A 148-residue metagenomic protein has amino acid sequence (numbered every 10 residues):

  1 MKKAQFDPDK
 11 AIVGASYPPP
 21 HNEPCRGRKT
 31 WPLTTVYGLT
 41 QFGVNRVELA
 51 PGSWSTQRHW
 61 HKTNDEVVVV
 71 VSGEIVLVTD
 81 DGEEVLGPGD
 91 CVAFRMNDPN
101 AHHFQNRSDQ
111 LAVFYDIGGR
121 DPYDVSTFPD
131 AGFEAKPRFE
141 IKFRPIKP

Functional and structural regions predicted by a protein language model:
M1-Q41, V125-P148: A short, N-terminal "cap"/entry segment at the start of jelly-roll beta-barrel domains of the cupin/DSBH fold
G27-T30, N45-H61, P99: Conserved short histidine dyad/triad with adjacent acidic residue
G38, M96-Y123: Ligand-binding loop in jelly-roll beta-barrel domains
R46-A50, W60-V78, I117-G119: Short, conserved beta-strand element in jelly-roll/cupin
A50-W54, E74, E83, D98-N100 (+1 more regions): Short, charged/polar surface micro-motifs in flexible loops or helix N-caps
P51, P88, G119, D130: Active-site donor-binding loop signature of nucleotide-sugar glycosyltransferases
D80-M96: Short acidic-glycine-tyrosine-enriched beta hairpin
